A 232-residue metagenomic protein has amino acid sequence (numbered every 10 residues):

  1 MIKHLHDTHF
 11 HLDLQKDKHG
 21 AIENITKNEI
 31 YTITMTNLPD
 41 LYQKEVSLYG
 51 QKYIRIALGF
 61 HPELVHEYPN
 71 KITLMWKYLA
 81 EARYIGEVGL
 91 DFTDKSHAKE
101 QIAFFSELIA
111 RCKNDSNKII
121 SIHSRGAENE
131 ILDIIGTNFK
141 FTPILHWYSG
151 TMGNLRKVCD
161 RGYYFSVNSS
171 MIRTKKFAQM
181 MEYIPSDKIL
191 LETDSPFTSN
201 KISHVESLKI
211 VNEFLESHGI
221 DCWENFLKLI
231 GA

Functional and structural regions predicted by a protein language model:
M1-A232: Mid-domain alpha/beta scaffold segments of enzyme catalytic cores
